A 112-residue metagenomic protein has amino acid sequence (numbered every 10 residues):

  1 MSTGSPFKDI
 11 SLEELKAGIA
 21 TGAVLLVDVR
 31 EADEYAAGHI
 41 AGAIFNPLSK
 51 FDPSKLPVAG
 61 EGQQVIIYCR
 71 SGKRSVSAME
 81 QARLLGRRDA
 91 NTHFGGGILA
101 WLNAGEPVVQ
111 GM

Functional and structural regions predicted by a protein language model:
M1-V24, A32-Q64, K73-M112: Rhodanese-like catalytic fold shared by cysteine-dependent sulfurtransferases and DSP/PTP-type phosphatases
Y68: Short, surface-exposed ligand- or partner-binding patches at beta-edge/loop junctions that are enriched in aromatics
